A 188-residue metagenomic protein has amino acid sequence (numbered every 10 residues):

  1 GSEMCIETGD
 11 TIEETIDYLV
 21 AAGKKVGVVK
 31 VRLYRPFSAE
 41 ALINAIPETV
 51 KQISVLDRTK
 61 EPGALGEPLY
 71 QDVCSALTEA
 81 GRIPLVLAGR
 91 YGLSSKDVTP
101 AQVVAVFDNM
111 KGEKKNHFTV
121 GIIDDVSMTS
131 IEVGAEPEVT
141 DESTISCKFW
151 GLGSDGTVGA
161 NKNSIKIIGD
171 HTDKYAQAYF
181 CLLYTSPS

Functional and structural regions predicted by a protein language model:
G1-T8, Y184-S188: Conserved small/polar residues in nucleotide/adenosyl-binding loops
T8-A22, F37-L42: Redox- and metal-dependent alpha/beta enzyme cores, enriched for Fe-S-associated oxidoreductases and cofactor-handling
E14-V28, I167-D173: Short helix-loop-beta junction
I46-V50, S54, R58, L182-S186: A structural-propensity feature for long, helix-poor, extended segments
Q52-V139: Peripheral docking tails and interdomain loops at the edges of cofactor- or intermediate-handling domains
C147-K166: Conserved phosphate/anionic-ligand binding catalytic regions in large, soluble enzymes, centered on
G169-S186: A cross-family phosphate/adenosyl-ligand binding-site feature
